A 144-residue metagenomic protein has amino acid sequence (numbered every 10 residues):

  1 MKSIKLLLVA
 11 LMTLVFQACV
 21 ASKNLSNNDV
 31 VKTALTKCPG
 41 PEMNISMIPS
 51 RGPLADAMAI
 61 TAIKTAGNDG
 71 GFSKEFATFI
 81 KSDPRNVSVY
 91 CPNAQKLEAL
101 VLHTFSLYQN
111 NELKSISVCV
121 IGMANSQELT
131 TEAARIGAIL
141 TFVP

Functional and structural regions predicted by a protein language model:
M1-L7: Bacterial N-terminal signal peptides that target proteins for export
V15-A18: C-terminal motif of bacterial Sec signal peptides marking the signal peptidase cleavage site
V20-K23: Bacterial signal peptide processing site
N27-S46: Post-signal peptide N-terminal segment of mature Sec-exported envelope proteins
S46-P49, S88-P92, V118-I121, V143: Conserved beta-strand segments of the P-loop GTPase G domain that flank and frequently precede/overlap
I48-A62, Q127, F142-P144: Polar alpha-helical coiled-coil and adjacent low-complexity
L54-S117: Mature extracytoplasmic domains of secretory-pathway proteins
S117-P144: C-terminal partner/receptor-binding element of secreted or periplasmic proteins
